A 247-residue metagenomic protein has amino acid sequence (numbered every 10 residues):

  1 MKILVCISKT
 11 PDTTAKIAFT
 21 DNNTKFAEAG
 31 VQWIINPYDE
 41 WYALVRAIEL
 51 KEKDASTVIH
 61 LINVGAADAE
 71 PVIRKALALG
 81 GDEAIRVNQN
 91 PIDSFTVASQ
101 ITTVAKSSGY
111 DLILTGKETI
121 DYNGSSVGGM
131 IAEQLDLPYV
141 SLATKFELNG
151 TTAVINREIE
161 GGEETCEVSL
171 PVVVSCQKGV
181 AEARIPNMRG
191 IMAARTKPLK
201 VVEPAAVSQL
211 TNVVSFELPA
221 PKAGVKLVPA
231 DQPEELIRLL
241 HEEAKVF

Functional and structural regions predicted by a protein language model:
M1-F247: N-terminal glycine-rich FAD/FM-binding segment characteristic of electron-transfer flavoproteins
